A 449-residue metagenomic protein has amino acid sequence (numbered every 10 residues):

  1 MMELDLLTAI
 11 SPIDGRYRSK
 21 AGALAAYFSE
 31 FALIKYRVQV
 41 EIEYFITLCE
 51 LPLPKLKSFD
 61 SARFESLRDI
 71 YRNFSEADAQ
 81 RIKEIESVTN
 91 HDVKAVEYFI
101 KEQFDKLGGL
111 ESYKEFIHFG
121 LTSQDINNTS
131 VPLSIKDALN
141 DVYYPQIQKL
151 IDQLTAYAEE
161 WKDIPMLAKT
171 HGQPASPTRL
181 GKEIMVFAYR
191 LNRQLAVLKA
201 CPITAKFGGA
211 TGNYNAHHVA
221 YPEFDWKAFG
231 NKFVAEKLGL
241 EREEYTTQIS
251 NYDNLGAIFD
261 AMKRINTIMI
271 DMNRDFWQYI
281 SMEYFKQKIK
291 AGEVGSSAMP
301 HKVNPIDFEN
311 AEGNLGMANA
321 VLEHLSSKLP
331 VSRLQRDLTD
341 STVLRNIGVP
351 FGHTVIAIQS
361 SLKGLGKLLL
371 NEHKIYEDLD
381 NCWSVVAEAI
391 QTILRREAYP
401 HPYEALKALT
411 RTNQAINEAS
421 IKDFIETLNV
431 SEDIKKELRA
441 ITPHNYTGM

Functional and structural regions predicted by a protein language model:
M2-K35, A62, I85-N90, Y284 (+1 more regions): Glycine-rich cofactor/substrate-binding loops
M2-Y214, Y221-F233, G295, F308-N310 (+4 more regions): A helix-coil-helix interface module used to build multimeric assemblies and to scaffold catalytic/cofactor sites
E43-T47, F99, Q103, A138 (+16 more regions): Generic, well-ordered alpha-helical scaffold segments in large soluble proteins
D105-E111, K199-P202, S281-Y284, N319-E323 (+1 more regions): Proline-centered turn/helix-capping motifs that create local helix->coil transitions or kinks
K136-Y144, Q148-I151, T155, M185-A188 (+6 more regions): Short amphipathic alpha-helical segments with heptad-repeat character
Q194, E241, T247-R333: Glycine-rich anion/phosphate-binding loop at the beta-strand->alpha-helix junction
F224-Q248, Y252: Active-site-adjacent "gating/activation" loops or surface patches in catalytic cores
